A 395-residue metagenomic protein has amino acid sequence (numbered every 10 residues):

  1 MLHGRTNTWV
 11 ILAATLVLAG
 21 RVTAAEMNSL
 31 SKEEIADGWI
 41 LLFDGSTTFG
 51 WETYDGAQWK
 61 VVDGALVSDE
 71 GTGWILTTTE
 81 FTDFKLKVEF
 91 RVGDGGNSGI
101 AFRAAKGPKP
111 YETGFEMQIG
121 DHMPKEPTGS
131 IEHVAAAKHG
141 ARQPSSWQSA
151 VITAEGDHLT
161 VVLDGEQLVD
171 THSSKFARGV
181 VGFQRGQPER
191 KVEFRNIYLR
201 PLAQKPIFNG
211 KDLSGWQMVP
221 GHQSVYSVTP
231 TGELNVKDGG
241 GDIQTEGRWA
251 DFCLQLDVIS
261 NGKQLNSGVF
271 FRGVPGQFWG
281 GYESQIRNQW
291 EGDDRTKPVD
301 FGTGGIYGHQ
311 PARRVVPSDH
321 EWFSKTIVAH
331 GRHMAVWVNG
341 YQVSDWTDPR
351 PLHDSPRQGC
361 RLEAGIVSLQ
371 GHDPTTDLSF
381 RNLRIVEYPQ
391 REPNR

Functional and structural regions predicted by a protein language model:
M1-I11: Bacterial N-terminal signal peptides that target proteins for export
W9-R21: Bacterial N-terminal signal peptides
V22-R395: Carbohydrate-interacting regions of secretory-pathway proteins
